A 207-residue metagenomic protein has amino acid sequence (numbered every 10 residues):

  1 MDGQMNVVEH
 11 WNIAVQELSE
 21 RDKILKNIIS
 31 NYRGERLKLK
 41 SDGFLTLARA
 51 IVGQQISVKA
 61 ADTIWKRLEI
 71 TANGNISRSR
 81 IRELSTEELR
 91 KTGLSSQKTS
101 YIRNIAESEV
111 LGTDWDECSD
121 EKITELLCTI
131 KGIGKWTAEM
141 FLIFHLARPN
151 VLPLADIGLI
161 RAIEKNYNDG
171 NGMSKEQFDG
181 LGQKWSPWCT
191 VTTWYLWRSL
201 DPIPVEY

Functional and structural regions predicted by a protein language model:
M1-E35, S100, E117-K122, K135-Y207: C-terminal accessory module of base-excision DNA glycosylases/AP lyases that mediates lesion recognition and DNA
I13, E20-A50, Q55-K66, I70-A72: A positional/architectural concept
I24, I28, I56-S57, A61-T129 (+1 more regions): Alpha-helical ds-nucleic-acid-binding substructure associated with the helix-hairpin-helix region of base-excision DNA
L37-L45, G93-S96, G182-C189: Structural motif
T46-I51, R67, L84-E88, K122-L126 (+3 more regions): A general alpha-helix detector
S108, I130, L146-N150: Histidine/lysine/aspartate-rich catalytic loop segments that bind and position anionic ligands
